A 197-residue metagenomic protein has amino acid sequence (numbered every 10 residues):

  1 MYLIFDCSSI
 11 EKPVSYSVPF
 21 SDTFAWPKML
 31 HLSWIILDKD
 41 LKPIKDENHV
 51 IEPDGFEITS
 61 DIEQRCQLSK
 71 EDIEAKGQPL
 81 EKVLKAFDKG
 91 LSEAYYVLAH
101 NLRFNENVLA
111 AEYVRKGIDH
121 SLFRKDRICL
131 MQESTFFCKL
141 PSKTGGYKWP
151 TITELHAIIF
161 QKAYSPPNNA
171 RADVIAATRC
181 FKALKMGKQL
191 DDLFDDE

Functional and structural regions predicted by a protein language model:
M1-L3: Extreme N-terminal starter segment of soluble prokaryotic enzymes
C7-Y16, F20-D22: Short acidic, Gly/Ser-rich segments with clustered Asp/Glu that frequently serve as metal-coordination loops in enzyme
S15, W26-L68, D88-E197: Metal-dependent phosphoesterase core characteristic of DEDDh/y 3'-5' exonuclease domains
E63-A86: Metal-dependent phosphoesterase signature
